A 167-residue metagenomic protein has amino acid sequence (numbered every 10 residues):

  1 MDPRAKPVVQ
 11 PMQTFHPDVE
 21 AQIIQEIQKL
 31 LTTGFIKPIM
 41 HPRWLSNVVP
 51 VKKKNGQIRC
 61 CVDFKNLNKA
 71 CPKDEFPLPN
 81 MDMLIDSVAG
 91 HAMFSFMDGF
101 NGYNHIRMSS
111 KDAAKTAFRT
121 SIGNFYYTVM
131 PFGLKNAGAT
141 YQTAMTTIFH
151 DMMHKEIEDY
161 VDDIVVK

Functional and structural regions predicted by a protein language model:
M1-K167: Retroelement reverse transcriptase polymerase core
